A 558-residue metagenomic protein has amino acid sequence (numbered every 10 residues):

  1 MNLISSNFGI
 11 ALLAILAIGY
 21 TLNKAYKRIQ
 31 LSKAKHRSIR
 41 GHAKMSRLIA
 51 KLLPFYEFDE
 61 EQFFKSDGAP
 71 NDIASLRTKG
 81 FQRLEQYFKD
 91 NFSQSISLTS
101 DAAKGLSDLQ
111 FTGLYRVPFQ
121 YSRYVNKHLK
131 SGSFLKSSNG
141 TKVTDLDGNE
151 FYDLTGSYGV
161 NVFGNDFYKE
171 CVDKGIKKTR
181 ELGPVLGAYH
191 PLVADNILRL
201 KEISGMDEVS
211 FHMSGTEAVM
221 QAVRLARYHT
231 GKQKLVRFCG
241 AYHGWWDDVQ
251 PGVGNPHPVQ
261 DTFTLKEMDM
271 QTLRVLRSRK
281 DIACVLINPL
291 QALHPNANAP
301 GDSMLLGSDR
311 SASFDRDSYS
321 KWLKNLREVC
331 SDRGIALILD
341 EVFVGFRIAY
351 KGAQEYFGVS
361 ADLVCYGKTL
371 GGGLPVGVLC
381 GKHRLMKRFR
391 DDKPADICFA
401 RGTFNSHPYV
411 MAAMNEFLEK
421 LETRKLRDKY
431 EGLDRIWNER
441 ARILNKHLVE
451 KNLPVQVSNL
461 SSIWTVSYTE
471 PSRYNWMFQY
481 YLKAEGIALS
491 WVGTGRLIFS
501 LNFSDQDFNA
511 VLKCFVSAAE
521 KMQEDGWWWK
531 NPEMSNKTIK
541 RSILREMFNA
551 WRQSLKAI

Functional and structural regions predicted by a protein language model:
N2-S204, S308, A312, R316 (+3 more regions): N-terminal glycine-rich, Lys/His-bearing helix-loop that initiates the first secondary-structure elements of many
I4-S5, L13-Y26, R40-L48, L52-D72 (+5 more regions): PLP-dependent aspartate aminotransferase-fold enzymes
S6-A11, A34-E60, V449, L453-K521: Conserved C-terminal alpha-helix-loop-beta "cap" of PLP-dependent enzymes that closes/shapes the active-site mouth
S133-L135, D434-Y481, L501, M534-K537 (+1 more regions): Conserved PLP-binding catalytic core of the aspartate aminotransferase-like
V185, L421-E422, E485-I558: PLP-dependent enzyme catalytic core of the Aspartate aminotransferase-like
M304-I348: Catalytic PLP-binding core of fold-type I/II PLP enzymes
F357-F389, S406-M411: Active-site PLP attachment segment
F417-R442: Structural signature of PLP-dependent enzymes
